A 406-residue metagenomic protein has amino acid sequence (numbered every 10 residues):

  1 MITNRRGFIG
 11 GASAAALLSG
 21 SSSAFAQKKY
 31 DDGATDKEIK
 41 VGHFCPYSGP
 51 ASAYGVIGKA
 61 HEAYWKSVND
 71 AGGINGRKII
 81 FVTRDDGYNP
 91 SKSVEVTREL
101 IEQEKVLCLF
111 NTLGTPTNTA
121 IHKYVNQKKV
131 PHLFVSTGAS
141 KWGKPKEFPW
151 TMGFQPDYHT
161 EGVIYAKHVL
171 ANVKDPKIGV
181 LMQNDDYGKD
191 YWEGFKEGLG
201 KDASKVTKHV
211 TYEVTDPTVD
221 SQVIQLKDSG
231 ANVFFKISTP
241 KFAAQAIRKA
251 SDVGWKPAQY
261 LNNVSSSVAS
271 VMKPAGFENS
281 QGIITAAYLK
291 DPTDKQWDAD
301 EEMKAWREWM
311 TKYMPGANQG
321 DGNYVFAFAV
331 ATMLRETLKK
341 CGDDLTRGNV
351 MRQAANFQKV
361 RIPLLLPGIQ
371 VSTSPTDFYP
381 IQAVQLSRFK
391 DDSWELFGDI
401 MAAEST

Functional and structural regions predicted by a protein language model:
M1-A15: N-terminal secretory signal peptides and thylakoid transit peptides that target proteins across membranes
A26-K40, I74-K78, L170-D175: Immediate post-signal peptide segment of exported/extracytoplasmic ligand-binding proteins
Q27-Y30, A53-K59, A71-K144, F154 (+2 more regions): Beta-alpha junction/loop-to-helix N-cap segments that form part of ligand/metal-binding clefts
D31-T35, G42-E62, R84-S91, L113-G114 (+4 more regions): Extracytoplasmic "Venus flytrap"
K92-E95, E102, S140-G143, P149-G254 (+1 more regions): Extracellular/periplasmic Venus flytrap/periplasmic-binding protein
L100, E104-L113, L133-V135, G179-M182 (+4 more regions): Periplasmic-binding protein-like
A250-F328, I400-E404: Extracellular/periplasmic periplasmic-binding protein-like sensory domains
K312, A317-V325, R335-W394: Segments of small-molecule ligand-sensing domains
